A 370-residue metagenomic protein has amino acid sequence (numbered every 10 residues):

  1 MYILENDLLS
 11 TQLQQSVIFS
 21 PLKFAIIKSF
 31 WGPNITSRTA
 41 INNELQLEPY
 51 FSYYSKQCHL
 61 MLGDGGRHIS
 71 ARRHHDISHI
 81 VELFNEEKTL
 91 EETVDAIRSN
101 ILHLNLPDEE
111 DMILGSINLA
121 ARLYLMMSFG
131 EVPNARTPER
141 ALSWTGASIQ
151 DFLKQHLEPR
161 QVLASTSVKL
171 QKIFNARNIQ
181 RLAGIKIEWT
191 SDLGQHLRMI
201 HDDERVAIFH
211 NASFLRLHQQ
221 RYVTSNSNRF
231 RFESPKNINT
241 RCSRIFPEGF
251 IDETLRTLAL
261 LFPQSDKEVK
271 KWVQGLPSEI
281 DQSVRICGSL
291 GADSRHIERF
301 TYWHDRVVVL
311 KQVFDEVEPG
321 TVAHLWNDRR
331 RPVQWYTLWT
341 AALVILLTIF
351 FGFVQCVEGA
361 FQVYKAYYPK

Functional and structural regions predicted by a protein language model:
M1-W335: Non-transmembrane
R329-K370: C-terminal single-pass membrane-anchor helix
